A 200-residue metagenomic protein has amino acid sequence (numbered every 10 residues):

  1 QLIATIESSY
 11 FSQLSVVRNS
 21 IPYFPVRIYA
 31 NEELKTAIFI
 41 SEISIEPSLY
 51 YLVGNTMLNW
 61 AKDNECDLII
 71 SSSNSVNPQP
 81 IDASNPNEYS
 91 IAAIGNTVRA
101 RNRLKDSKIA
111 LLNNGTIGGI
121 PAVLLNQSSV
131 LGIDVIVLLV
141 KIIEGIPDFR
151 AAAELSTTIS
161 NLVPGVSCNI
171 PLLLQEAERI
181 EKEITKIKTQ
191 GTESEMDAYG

Functional and structural regions predicted by a protein language model:
Q1-I43: N-terminal short beta-loop-beta anion/metal-coordinating cradle
V26-I28, L58-N59, L124-N126: A generic local secondary-structure boundary/capping motif
L34, P47-R99: Internal, conserved structured core segments that host functional sites
F39-I40, S71-S73, L139-K141: Short beta-strand segments
I43-Y50, L111: Surface-exposed cleft-lining segments at the edges of enzyme active sites
L58-I69, S129-D134, L162-V166: Secondary-structure boundary elements
P78-T158, A198: Catalytic cores of processing enzymes, dominated by hydrolases/peptidases, characterized by acidic/His-rich
D134-G200: Extended, histidine- and acidic-residue-enriched regions that form the cofactor-binding/catalytic faces
